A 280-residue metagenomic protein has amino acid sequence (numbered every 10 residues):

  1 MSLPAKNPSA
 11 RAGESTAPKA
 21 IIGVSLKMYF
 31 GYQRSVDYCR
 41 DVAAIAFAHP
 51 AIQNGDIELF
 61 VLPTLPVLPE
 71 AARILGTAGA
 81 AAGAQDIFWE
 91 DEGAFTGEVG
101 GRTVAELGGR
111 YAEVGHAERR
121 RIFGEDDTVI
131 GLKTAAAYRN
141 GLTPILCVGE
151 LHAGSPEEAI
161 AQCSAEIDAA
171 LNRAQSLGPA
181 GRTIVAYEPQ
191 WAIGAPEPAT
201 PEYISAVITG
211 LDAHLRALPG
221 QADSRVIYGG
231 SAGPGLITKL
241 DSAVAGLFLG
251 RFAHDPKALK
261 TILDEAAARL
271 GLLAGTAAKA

Functional and structural regions predicted by a protein language model:
S2-A280: Active-site loop-to-helix "anion-binding N-cap" substructures in soluble metabolic enzymes
